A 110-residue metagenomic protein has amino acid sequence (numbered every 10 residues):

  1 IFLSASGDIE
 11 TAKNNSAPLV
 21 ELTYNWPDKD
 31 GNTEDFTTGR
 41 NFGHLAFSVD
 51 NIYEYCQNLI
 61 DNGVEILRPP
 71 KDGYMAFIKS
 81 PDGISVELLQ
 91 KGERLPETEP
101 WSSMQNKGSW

Functional and structural regions predicted by a protein language model:
I1-F2, A46-W110: Vicinal oxygen chelate
I1-T37, I78-P81, S85-E93: Conserved short beta-strand elements that form part of the metal-binding/catalytic scaffold of enzyme active sites
I9-A17, H44-S48, Q57: A generic short-segment signal for beta-strand/edge and adjacent turn/coil regions
S16, N41, D72: Exposed loop/turn and edge beta-strand positions of beta-sandwich/beta-sheet ligand-binding modules
T38-H44: Eukaryotic phosphotyrosine signaling hubs
